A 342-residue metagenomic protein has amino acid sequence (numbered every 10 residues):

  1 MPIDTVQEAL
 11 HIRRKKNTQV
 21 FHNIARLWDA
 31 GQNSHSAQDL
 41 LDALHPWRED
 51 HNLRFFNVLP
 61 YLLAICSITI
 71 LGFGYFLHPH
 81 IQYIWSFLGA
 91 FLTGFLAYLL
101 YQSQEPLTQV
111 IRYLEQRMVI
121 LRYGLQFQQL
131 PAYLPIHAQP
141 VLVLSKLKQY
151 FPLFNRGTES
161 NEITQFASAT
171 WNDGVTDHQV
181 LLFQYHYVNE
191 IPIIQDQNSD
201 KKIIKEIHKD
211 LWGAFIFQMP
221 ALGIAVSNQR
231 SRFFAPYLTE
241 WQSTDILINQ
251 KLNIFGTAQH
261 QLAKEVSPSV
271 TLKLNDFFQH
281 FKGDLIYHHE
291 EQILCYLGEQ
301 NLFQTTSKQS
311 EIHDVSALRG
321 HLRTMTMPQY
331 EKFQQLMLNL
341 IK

Functional and structural regions predicted by a protein language model:
P2-F56: Cytosolic juxtamembrane N-terminal segments of multi-pass membrane proteins
D50-F73: Transmembrane alpha-helical segments and their cytosolic interface motifs in multi-pass membrane proteins
V58-L62, Y75-L92: Hydrophobic alpha-helical transmembrane segments
L92-M118: Transmembrane-cytosolic junction motif
I111-Y133: Amphipathic alpha-helical segments
V119-L121, Y133-G174, Q179-L181, K201-K342: Charged, low-complexity intrinsically disordered regions
H186-V188: Polar-ligand-bearing catalytic/cofactor-coordination segments of membrane-embedded or membrane-tethered inner-membrane
P192-K202: Mixed-charge, low-complexity intrinsically disordered segments
